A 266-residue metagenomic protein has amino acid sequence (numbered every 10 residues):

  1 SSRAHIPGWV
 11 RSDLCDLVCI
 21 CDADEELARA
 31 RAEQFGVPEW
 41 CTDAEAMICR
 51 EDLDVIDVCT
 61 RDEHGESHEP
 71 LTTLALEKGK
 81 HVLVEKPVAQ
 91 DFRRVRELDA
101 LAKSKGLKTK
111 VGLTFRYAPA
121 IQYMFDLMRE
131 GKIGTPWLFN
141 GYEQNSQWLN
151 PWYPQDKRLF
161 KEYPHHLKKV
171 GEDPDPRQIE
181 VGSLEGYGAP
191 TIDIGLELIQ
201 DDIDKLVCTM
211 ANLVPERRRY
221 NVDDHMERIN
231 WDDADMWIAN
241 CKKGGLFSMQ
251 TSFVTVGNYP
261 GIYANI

Functional and structural regions predicted by a protein language model:
S1, A118-R228: Predominantly a Rossmann-like dinucleotide-binding segment in NAD(P)-dependent oxidoreductases
S1-F35: N-terminal Rossmann-like dinucleotide-binding module
C19, E39, V55, L138: Short, Asp-centered acidic motifs that coordinate Mg2+ and/or phosphate in catalytic or ligand-binding sites
R31-V37, E97, L101-A102: Short, conserved SAM-binding/catalytic segment of Class I S-adenosyl-L-methionine-dependent methyltransferases
V37-A44: Conserved SAM-binding strand-loop segment of SAM-dependent methyltransferases
D52, C59-H64, T251: Short glycine-/small-residue-rich Rossmann-like dinucleotide-binding loops
V55, E63-Y117, G131: Beta-strand-loop-alpha-helix segment that lines the small-molecule cofactor/substrate pocket of alpha/beta enzymes
E227-A234, K242-I266: NAD(P)-dinucleotide binding in Rossmann-like oxidoreductases
